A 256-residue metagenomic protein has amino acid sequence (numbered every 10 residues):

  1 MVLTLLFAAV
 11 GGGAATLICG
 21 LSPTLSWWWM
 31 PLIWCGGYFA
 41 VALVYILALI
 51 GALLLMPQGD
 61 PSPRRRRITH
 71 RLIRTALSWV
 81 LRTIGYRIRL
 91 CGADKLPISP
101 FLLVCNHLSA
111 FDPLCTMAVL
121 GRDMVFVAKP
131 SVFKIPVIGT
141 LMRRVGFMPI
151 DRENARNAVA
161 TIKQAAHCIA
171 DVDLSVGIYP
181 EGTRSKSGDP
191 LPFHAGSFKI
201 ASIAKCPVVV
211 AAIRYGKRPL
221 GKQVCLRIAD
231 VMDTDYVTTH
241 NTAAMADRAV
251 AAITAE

Functional and structural regions predicted by a protein language model:
M1-P100: Membrane-anchoring hydrophobic helices of lipid-metabolizing enzymes
Y45-L49, G139, R218-G221: Mobile beta-alpha loop/short-helix "lid" or hinge segments that flank ligand
L53-R74, R82, K95-A155: Catalytic core of membrane glycerolipid acyltransferases/transacylases, capturing the structured, soluble-facing
L77-S78, T116, G139, A166 (+1 more regions): Short amphipathic alpha-helical segments and helix-helix/interface helices
R87-G92, F111-P113, I162-Q164, A195: A generic local structural motif
L90, M148-D151, T234: Short acidic-hydrophobic, aromatic-tinged amphipathic segments that line or gate anion-handling sites
V159-E256: Non-catalytic C-terminal accessory region of glycerolipid acyltransferases and related lyso-lipid remodeling enzymes
